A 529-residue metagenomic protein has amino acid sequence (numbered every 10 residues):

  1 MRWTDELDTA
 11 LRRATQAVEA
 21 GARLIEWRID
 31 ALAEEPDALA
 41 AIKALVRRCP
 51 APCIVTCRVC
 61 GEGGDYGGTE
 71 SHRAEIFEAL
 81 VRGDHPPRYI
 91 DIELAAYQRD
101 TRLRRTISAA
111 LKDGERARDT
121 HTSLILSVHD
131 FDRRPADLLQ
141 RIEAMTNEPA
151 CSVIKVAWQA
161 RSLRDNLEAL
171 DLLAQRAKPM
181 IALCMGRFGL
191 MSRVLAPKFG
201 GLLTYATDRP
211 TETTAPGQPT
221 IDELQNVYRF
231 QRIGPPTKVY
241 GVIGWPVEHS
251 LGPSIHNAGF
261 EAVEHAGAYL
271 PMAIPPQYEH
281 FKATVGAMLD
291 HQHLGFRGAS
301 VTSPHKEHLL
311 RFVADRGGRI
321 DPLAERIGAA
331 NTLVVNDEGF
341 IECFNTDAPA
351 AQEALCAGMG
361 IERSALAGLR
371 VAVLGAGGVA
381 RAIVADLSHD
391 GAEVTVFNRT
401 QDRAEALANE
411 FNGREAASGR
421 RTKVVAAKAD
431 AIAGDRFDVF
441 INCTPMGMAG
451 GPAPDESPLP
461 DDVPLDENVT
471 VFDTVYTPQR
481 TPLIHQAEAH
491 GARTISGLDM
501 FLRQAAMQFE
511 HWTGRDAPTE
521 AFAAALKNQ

Functional and structural regions predicted by a protein language model:
M1-V18, L24-A136, C151: Active-site beta->alpha loop and helix N-cap motifs at the rims of alpha/beta catalytic domains
V46, C53-R99, L103, L309-A365: Glycine/small-residue-rich loop that forms an oxyanion/phosphate-binding "nest" at active or ligand-binding sites
A95-K238: Catalytic alpha/beta core domains of metabolic enzymes, predominantly
C184, V239-V247, C343-A348, L355 (+2 more regions): Glycine-rich adenosine-cofactor-binding loop
T237-I361: Phosphate/diphosphate ligand-binding glycine-rich loop within oxidoreductases
M359, G368, D466-Q529: Adenosine-phosphate binding glycine-rich loop
D390-E415: NAD(P)-binding Rossmann-fold cofactor-contacting core
A417-T494: Rossmann-like adenosine-cofactor binding region
